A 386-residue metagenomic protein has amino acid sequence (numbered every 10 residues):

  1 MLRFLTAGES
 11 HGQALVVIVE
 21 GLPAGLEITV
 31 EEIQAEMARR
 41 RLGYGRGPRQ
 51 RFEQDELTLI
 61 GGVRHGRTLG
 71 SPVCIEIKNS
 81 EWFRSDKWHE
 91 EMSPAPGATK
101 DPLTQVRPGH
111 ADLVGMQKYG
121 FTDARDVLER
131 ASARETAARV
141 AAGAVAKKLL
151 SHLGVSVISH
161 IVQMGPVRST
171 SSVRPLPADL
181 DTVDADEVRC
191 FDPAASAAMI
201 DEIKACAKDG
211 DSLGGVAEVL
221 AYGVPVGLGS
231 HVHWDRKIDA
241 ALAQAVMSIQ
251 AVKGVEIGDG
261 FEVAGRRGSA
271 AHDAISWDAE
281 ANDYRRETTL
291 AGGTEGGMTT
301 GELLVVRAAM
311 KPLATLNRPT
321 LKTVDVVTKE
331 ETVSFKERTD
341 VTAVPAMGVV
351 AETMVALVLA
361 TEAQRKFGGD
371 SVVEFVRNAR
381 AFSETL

Functional and structural regions predicted by a protein language model:
M1-L386: Generic N-terminal targeting/processing segments that precede catalytic cores or assembly contacts
